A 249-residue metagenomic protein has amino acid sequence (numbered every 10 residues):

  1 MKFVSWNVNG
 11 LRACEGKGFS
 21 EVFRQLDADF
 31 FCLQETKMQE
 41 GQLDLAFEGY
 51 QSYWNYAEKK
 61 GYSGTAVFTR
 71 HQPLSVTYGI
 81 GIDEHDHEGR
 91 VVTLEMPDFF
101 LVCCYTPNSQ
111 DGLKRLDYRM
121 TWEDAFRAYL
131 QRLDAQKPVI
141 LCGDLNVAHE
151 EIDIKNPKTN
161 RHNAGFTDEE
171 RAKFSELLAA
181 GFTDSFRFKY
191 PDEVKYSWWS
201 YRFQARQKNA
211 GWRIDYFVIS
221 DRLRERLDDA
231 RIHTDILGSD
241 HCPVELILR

Functional and structural regions predicted by a protein language model:
M1-F47, Q51, A57-Y62, E176-L177: N-terminal, active-site-proximal structural segment of metallo-dependent hydrolase catalytic domains
M1-N9, D98-Q110, C142: Active-site-proximal beta-strand elements of phosphoester/diester hydrolases
N7, F23-G41, L101, L130-E151 (+4 more regions): Active-site beta-strand/loop signature of hydrolases that rely on acidic residues for catalysis
K37, Q42-S109: Structured beta-strand-rich core segments of catalytic domains in phosphoester-bond hydrolases
Q51, A125-A210, I214: Metal-dependent phosphoesterases centered on the DNase I-like endonuclease/exonuclease/phosphatase
K60-S75, E193, A205-E225: Conserved beta strand-loop-helix elements of the APE1-like EEP
R70, L94-P97, S220-D221, S239 (+1 more regions): Active-site beta-strand termini and strand-to-loop segments that position acidic
G81-I82, P107-E123, K158-H162: Surface-exposed cleft-lining segments at the edges of enzyme active sites
